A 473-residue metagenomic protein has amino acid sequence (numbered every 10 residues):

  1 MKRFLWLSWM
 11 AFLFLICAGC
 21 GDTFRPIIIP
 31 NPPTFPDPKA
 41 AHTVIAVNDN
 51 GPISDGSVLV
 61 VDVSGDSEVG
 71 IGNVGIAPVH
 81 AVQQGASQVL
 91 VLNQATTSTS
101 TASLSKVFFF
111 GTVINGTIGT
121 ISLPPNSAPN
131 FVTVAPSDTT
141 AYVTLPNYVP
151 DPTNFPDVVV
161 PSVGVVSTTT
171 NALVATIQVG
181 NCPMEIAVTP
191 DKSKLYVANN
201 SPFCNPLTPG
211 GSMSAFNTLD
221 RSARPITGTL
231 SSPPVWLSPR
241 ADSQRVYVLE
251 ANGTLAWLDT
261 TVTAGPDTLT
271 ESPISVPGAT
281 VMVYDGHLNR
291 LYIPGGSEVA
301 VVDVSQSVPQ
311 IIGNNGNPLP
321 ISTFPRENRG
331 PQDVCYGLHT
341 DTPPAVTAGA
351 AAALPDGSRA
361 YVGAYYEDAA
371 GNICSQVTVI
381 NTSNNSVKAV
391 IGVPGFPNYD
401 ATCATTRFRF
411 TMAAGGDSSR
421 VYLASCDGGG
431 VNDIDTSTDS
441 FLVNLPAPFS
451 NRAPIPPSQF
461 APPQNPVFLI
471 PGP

Functional and structural regions predicted by a protein language model:
M1-G19: Sec-dependent bacterial lipoprotein signal peptides
C20-P473: Predominantly soluble domains enriched in secretory-pathway, periplasmic, or organellar proteins
